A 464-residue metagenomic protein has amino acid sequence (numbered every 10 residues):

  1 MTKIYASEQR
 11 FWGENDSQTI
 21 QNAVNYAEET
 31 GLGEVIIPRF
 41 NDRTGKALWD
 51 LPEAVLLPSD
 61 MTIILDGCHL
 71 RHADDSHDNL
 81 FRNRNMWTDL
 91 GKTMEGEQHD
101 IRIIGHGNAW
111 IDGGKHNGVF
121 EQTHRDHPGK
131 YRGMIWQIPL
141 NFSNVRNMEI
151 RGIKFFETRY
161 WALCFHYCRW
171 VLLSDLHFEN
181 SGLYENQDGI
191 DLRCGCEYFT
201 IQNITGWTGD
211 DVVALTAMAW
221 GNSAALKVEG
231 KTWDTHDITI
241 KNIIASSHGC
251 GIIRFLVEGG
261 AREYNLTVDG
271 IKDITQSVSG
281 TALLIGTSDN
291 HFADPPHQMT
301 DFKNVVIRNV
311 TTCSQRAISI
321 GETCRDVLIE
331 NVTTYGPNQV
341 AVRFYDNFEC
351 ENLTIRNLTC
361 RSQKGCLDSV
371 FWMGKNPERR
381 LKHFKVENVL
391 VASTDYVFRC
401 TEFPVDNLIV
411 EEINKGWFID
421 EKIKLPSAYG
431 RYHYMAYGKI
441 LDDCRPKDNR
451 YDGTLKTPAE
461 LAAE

Functional and structural regions predicted by a protein language model:
M1-E464: Extracellular/periplasmic carbohydrate-active domains that bind, remodel, or depolymerize complex polysaccharides
